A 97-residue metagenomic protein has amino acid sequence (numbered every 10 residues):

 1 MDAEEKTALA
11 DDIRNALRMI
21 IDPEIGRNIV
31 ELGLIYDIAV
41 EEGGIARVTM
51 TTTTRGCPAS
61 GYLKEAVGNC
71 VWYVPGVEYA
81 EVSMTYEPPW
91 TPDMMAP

Functional and structural regions predicted by a protein language model:
M1-P97: Domain-level signature for proteins that mediate thiol-based redox and metal-cofactor handling
